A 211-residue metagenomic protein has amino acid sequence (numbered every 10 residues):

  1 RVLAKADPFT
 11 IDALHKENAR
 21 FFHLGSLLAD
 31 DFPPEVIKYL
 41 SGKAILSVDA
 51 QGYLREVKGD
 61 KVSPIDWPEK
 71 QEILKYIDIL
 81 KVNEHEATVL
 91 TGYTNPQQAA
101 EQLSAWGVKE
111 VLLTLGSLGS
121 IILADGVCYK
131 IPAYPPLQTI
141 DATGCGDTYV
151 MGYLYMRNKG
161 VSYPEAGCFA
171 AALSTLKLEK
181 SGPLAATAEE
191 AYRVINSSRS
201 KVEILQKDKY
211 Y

Functional and structural regions predicted by a protein language model:
R1-A6, L74-L80, A142: Short, basic, helix/turn surface patches
R1-S26, D30, E35-I45, R193-Y211: Conserved N-terminal subdomain of the carbohydrate kinase-like
R1-V2, V48-G52, E86, T114 (+1 more regions): Residue-level signal for functionally critical sites in structured catalytic/ligand-binding pockets
T10, P33, N83, N95 (+2 more regions): Helix N-cap and loop-to-helix transition residues
A13, A29, R55-E56, G92 (+4 more regions): Generic structural "secondary-structure junction" signal
E17, K75, W106: Structured loop/turn residues at beta-strand edges in well-structured enzyme cores
F21, G25-E101, G119: Conserved beta-alpha-beta core of the PfkB/ribokinase-like small-molecule kinase fold
W67, Q71, Q97-Y211: Conserved phosphate-binding/catalytic region of the ribokinase-like
